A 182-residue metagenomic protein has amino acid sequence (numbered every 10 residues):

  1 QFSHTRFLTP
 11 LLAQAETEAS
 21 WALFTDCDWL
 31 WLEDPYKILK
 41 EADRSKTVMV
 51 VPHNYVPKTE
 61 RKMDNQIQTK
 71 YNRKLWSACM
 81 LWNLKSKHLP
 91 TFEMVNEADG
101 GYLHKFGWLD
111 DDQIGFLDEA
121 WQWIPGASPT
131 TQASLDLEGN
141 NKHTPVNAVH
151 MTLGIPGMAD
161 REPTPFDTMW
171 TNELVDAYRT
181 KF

Functional and structural regions predicted by a protein language model:
Q1-S3: An acidic/histidine-cluster motif and surrounding catalytic segment that typifies divalent-metal-assisted enzyme active
T5, K70-Y71, G107, W121: Generic detector of bulky aromatic hydrophobic side chains
T5-V56: GT-A fold catalytic core of metal-dependent nucleotide-sugar glycosyltransferases, centered on the diacidic
F7, A19-S20, W76-C79, V146-A148: Extracellular structured ligand-interaction cores
K40-H104: Conserved catalytic core of nucleotide-sugar-dependent glycosyltransferases
C79-F182: A glycosyltransferase accessory/donor-loop signature
